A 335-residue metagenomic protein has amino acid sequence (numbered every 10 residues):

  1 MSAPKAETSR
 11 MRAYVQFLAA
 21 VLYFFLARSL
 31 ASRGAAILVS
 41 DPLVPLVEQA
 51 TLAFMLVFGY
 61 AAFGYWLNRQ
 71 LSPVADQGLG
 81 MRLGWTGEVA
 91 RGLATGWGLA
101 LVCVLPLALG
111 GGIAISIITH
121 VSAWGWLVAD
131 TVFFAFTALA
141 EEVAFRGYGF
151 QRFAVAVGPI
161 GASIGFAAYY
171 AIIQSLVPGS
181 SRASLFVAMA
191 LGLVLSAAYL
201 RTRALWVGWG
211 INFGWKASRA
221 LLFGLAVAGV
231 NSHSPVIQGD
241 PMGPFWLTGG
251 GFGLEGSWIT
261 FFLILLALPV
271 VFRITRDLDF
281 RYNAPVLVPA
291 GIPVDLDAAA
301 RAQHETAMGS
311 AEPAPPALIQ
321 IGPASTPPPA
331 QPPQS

Functional and structural regions predicted by a protein language model:
S2-K5, A13, F17, V21-S29 (+2 more regions): Transmembrane helix-loop-helix hairpins at the membrane interface of multi-pass integral membrane proteins
S2-T8, A27-R91, A108-S122, T275-Y282: Membrane-helix interface linkers and caps
Q16-R28, S32, L52-Y60, G92-A100 (+2 more regions): Hydrophobic alpha-helical membrane-embedded or membrane-associated segments
G84-G87, R91, T95-G96, V102 (+2 more regions): Glycine/proline-rich, flexible active-site/cofactor-binding loop segments that harbor closely spaced acidic
L93, W97-P106, F134-A135, L139: Mid-bilayer segments of alpha-helical transmembrane spans in multi-pass integral membrane proteins that mediate
L105-A114, Y170-V177: C-terminal ends of transmembrane alpha-helices and the immediately adjacent extracellular/lumenal or cytosolic loop
P293-S335: Long, low-complexity intrinsically disordered regions
